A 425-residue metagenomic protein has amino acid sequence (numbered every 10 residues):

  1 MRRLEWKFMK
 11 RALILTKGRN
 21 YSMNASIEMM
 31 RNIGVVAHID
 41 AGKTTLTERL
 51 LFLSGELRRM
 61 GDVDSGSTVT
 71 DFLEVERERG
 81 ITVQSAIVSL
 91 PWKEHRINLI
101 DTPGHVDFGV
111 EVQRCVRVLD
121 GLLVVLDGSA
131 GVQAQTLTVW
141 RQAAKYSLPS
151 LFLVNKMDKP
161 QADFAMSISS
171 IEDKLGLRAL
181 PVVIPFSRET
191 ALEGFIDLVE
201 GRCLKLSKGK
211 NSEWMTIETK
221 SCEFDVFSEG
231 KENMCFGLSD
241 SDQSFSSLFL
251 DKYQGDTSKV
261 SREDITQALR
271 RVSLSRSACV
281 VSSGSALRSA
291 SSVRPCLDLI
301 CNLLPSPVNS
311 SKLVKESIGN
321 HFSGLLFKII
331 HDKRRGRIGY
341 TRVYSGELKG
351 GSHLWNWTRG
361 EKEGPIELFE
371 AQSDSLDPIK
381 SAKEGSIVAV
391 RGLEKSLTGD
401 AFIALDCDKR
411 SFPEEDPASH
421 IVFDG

Functional and structural regions predicted by a protein language model:
R2-G425: Structural and coupling elements of P-loop NTPases
